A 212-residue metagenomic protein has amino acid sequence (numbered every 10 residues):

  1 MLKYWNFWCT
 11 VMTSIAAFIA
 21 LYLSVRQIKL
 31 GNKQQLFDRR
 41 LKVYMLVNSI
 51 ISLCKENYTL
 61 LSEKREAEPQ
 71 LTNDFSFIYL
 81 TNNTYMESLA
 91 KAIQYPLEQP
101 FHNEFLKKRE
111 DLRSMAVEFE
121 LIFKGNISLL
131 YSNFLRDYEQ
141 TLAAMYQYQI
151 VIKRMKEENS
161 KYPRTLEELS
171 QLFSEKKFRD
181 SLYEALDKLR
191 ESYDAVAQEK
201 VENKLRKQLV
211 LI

Functional and structural regions predicted by a protein language model:
M1-D38: Membrane-embedded hydrophobic alpha-helical segments
M1-N6, I15, S49, L53-E66 (+3 more regions): Terminal, low-complexity, charged helical segments
A17, S24, I50, K108-D111 (+1 more regions): Amphipathic, well-ordered alpha-helical segments in soluble domains
L21-I28, N57-L60, K64, A144-V151: Transmembrane helix-loop junctions and nearby membrane-interface residues
N32-D74: Amphipathic, membrane-active segments
F77-I212: An amphipathic alpha-helical interaction surface
